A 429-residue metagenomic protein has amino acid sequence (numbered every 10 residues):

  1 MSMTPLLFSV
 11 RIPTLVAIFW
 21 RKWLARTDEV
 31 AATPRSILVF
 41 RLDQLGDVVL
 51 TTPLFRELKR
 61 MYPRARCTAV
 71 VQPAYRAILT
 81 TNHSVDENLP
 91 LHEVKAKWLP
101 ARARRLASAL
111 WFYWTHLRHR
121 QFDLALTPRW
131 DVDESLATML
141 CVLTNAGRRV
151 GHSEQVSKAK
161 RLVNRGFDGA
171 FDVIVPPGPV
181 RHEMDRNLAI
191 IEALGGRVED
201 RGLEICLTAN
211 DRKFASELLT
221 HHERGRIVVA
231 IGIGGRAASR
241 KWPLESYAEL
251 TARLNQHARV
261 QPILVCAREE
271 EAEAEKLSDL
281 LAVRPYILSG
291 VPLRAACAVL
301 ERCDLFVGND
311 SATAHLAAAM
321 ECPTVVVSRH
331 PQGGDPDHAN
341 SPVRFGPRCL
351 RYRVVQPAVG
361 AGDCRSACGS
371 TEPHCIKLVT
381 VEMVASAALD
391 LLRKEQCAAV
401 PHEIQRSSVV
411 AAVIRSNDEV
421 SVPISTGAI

Functional and structural regions predicted by a protein language model:
M1-I429: Catalytic machinery of carbohydrate-active enzymes, primarily nucleotide-sugar-dependent glycosyltransferases
